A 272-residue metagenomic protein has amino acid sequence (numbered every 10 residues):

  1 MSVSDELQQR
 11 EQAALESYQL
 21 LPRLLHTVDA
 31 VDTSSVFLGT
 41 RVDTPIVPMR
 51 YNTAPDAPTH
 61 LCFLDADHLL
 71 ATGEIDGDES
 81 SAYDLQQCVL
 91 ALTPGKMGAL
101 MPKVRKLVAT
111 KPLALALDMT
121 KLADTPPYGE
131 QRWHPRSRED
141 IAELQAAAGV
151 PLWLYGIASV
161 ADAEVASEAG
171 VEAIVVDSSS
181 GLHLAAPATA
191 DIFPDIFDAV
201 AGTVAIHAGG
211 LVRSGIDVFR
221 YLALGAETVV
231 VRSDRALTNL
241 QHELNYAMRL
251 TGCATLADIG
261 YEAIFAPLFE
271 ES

Functional and structural regions predicted by a protein language model:
M1-D43, L268-S272: An N-cap/entry alpha-helix motif that binds or orients negatively charged groups
M1-Q8, R235-S272: C-terminal extensions of enzymes
V36-D78: Active-site cofactor/substrate anionic-group-binding motifs, chiefly glycine- and Lys/Arg-rich phosphate-binding loops
L64-L70, Y83-C88, A109-L113, A147-V150 (+4 more regions): Glycine-enriched alpha-helix->loop->beta-strand junction motifs that scaffold or abut catalytic
A82-A91, W133-W153, A185-A208, N239-A247: Alpha-helix-loop-beta-strand connector modules within alpha/beta enzyme cores
G98-A109, A158-V171, D195-A208, V212-T228 (+1 more regions): Catalytic cores of alpha/beta
P112-D140, I157-I196: Glycine/Thr-rich beta-alpha phosphate-binding loop at enzyme active sites
K121, A169-P187, V212, V218-T238: Glycine-rich phosphate-binding active-site loops on the catalytic face of alpha/beta enzymes
